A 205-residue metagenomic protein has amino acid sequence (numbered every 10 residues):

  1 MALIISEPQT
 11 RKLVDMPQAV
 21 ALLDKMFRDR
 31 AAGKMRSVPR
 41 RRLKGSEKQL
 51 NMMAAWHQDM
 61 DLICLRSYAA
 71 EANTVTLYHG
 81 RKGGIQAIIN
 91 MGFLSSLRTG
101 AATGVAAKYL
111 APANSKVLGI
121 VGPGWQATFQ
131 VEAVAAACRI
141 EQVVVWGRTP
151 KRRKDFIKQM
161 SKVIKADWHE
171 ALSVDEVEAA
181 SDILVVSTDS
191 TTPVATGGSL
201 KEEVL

Functional and structural regions predicted by a protein language model:
M1-S96, G104, N114: N-terminal ligand-binding/catalytic initiation module
L110-V117, R139, K201-E202: Short helix-loop-beta connector
G122-G124: Glycine-rich Rossmann-fold phosphate-binding loop(s) that bind the pyrophosphate of adenine dinucleotide cofactors
A127-T128: N-terminal Rossmann-fold NAD(P) dinucleotide-binding loop
V134: Aromatic pocket-lining residues of Rossmann-like dinucleotide-binding sites
A137-I164: NAD(P)-binding Rossmann-fold cofactor-contacting core
A166-L205: Rossmann-like adenosine-cofactor binding region
